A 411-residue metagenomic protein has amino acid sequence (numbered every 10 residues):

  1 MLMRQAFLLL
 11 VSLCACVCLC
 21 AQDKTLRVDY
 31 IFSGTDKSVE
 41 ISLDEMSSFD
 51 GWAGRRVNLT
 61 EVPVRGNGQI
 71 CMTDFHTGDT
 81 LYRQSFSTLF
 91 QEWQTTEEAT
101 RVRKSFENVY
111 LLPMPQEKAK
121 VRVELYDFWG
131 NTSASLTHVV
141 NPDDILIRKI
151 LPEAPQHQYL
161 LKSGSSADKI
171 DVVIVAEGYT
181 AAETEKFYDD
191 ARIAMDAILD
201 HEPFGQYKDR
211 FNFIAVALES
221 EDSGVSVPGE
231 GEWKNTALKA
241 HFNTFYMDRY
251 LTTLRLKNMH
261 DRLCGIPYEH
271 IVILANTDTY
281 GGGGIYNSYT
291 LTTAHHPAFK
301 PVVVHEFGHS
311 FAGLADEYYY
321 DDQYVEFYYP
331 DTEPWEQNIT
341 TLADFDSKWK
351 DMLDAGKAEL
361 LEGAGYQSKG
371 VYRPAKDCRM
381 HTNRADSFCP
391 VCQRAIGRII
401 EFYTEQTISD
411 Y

Functional and structural regions predicted by a protein language model:
M1-K24: Bacterial Sec-dependent N-terminal signal peptides
D23-L146: Beta-strand-enriched, solvent-exposed domains that form extended recognition/catalytic surfaces
D23-S38, L43, Y318-Y411: Replace "(M1/M4/M9/M12/WLM)" with "(e.g., M1/M4/M8/M9/M12/M26/WLM)" and add "not limited to" to clarify scope
I147-E202, A215-V225, T244: Fold-level signature of zinc-dependent metallopeptidase catalytic domains
G178-A181, E219-S223, T277-G281, P297-F299 (+2 more regions): Solvent-exposed loop/turn segments at secondary-structure junctions within structured extracellular/periplasmic domains
K186, G283-V304: Short pre-active-site segment immediately N-terminal to the catalytic Zn-binding motif
R210-Y286: Active-site-proximal segments of metallohydrolase catalytic domains
K300-E317: Active-site recognition of the HExxH zinc-binding catalytic motif
